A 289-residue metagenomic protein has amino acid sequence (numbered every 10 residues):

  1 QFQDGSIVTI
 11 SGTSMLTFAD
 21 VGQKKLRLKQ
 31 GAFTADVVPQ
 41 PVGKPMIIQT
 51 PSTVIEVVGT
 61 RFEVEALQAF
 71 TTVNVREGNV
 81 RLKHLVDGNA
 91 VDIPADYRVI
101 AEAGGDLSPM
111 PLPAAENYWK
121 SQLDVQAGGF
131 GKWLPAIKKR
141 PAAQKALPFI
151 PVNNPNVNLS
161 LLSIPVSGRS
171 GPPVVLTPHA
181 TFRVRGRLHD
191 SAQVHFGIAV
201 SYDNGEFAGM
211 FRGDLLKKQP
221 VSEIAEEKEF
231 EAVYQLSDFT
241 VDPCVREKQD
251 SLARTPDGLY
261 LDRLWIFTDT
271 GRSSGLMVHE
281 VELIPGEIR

Functional and structural regions predicted by a protein language model:
Q1-V64, A69-H84: Short, small-residue-rich packing micro-motifs
P41-T50, I55, V64, F70-T71 (+1 more regions): Short, polar/charged, low-complexity connector loops/linkers at domain or secondary-structure junctions
V57-G59, V75, I93, L261 (+1 more regions): Hydrophobic residues on conserved beta-strands that form the core of alpha/beta folds
L134-G168: Short carbohydrate-recognition loop motifs
N154-K248, Y260, T270-M277, I288: Extracellular ligand-binding interfaces
Y234, L264, H279-L283: Extracellular beta-strand elements of beta-rich domains used for carbohydrate recognition/degradation or cell-matrix
P256-W265: Noncatalytic modules at the cell exterior or secretory-pathway interfaces, chiefly beta-strand-rich lectin/adhesion
